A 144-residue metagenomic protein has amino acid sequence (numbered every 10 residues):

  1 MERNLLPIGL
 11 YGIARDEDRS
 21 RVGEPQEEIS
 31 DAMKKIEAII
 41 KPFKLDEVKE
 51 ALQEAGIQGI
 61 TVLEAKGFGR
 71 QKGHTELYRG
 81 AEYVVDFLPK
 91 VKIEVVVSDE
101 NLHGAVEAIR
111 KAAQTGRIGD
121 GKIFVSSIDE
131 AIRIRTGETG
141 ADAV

Functional and structural regions predicted by a protein language model:
N4-V144: Positively charged, small/polar-rich N-terminal and surface patches that mediate targeting and assembly and bind
